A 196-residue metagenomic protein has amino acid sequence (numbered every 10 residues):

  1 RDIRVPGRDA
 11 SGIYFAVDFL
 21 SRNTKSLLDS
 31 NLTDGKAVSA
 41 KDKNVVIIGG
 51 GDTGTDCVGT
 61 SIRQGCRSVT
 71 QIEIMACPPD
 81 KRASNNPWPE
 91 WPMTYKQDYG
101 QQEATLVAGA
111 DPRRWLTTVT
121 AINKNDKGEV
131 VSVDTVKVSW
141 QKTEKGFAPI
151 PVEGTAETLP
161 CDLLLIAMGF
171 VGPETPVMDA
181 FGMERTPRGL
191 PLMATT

Functional and structural regions predicted by a protein language model:
R1, V46-I48, V119, D162-G169: Short hydrophobic core segments
I3-G7, V58-T60, P176-A180: Short amphipathic alpha-helical segments
S11-D42, Q141-T196: FAD-site-proximal beta/loop scaffold in flavoenzymes
K41-G51: Beta1/beta-strand and adjacent pyrophosphate-binding region of the FAD-binding site in flavoprotein oxidoreductases
G50, E73-C77, K124: Cofactor-binding loop segments of dinucleotide-utilizing enzymes, especially the Rossmann-like FAD- and NAD(P)+-binding
G54: N-terminal Rossmann-fold NAD(P) dinucleotide-binding loop
V58-T118: Rossmann-like dinucleotide-binding cores of NAD(P)H-dependent redox enzymes
L116-E129: A conserved short coil-to-beta-strand element within the FAD-binding core of flavoproteins
